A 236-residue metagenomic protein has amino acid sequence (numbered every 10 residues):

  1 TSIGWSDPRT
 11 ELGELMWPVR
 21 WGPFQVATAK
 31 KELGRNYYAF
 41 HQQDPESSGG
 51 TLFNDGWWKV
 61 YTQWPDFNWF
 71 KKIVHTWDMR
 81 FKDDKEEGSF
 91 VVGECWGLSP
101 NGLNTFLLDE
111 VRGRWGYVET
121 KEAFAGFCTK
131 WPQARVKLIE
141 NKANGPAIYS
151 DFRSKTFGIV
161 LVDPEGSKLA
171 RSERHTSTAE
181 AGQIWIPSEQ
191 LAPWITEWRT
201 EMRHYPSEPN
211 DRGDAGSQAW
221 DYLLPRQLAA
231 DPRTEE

Functional and structural regions predicted by a protein language model:
S2-M79: ATPase catalytic-site recognition across NTP-hydrolyzing enzymes
R9-T10, M16-P18, L108-D109, F152 (+1 more regions): Conserved inter-motif catalytic segment of the P-loop NTP-binding fold
A29-K31, Q63-D66, S99-P100, R153-S154 (+1 more regions): Short, conserved catalytic or adaptor-binding loops enriched in Gly and charged residues
A39-D44, D83-G88, E94, P132 (+1 more regions): C-terminal nuclease/phosphodiesterase catalytic domains that cleave nucleic-acid phosphodiester bonds
F67-L98, A215: Gly/Thr-rich phosphate-binding beta-strand-loop-beta motif of the actin/hexokinase/Hsp70
R80, V111, K142: Anionic group-transfer/hydrolysis microenvironments
E94-I139: Nucleic-acid-processing active sites and adjacent nucleic-acid-binding tracks, predominantly divalent metal-dependent
